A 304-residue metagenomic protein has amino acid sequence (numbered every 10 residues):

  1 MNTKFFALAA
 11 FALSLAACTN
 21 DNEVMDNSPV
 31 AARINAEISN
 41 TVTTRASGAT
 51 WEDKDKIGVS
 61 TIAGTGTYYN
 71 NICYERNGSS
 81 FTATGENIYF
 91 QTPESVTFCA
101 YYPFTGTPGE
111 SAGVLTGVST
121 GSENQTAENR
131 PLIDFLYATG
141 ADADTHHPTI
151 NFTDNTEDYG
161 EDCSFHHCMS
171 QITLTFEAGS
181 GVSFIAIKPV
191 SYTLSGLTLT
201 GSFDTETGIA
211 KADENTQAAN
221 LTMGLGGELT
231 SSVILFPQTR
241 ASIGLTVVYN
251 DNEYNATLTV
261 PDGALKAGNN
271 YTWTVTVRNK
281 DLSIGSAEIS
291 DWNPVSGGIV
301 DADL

Functional and structural regions predicted by a protein language model:
M1-A7: Bacterial N-terminal signal peptides that target proteins for export
S14-A17: C-terminal motif of bacterial Sec signal peptides marking the signal peptidase cleavage site
N22-A186, T222-T230, T239, K266 (+1 more regions): Short, low-hydrophobicity acidic/polar segments
A36, V59, A100, C163 (+4 more regions): Preference for bulky hydrophobic residues occupying beta-strand positions in well-ordered beta-sheet regions
F104-G109, S191-T193, L197, G201-F203 (+2 more regions): Surface-exposed, beta-sheet-biased, low-hydrophobicity segments with strongly acidic/polar composition
A178-S180, I234-D303: Exposed, polar/acidic Ser/Thr-rich sequence context and nearby capping/turn residues that mark flexible linkers
I187-N269: Contiguous ligand/interfacial binding patches
